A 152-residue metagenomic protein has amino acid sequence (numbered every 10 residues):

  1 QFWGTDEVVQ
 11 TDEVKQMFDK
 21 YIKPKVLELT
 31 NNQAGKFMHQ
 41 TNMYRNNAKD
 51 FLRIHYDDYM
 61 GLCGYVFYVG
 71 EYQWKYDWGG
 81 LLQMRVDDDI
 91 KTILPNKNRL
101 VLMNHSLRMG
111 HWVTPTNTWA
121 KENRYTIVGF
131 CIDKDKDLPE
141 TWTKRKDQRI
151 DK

Functional and structural regions predicted by a protein language model:
Q1-L29, R149-D151: Non-heme Fe(II)/2-oxoglutarate
Q1-W3, H39-M43, D89: Short amphipathic alpha-helical segments, especially helix-boundary/capping motifs
V8, D12, F51-L52, R99: Residues at structural and domain junctions
T30-N42: A short coil-to-beta-strand element that immediately follows conserved catalytic motifs
Y44-A48: Acidic/His metal-coordination segments adjacent to aromatic residues that form catalytic metal sites in metalloenzymes
K49-D50, Y59-G61, E71-K152: Catalytic core of Fe(II)/2-oxoglutarate
H55: Anion-recognition interface
G64-V66: Eukaryotic charged/polar low-complexity linker/IDR segments
